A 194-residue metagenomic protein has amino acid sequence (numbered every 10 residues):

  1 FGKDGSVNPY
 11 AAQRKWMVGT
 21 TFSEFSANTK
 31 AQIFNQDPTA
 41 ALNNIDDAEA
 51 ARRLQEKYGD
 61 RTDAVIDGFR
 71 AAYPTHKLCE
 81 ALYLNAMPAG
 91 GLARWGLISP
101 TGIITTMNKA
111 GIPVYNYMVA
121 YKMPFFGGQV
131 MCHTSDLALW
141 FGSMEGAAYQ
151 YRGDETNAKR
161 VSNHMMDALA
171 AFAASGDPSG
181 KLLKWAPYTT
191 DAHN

Functional and structural regions predicted by a protein language model:
F1-T156: Substrate-gating cap/lid region and adjacent catalytic-acid/histidine neighborhood within extracellular/lumenal
N108-I112, C132, M144, A148-N194: Alpha/beta-hydrolase-fold serine-hydrolase catalytic core, especially in secreted/extracellular enzymes
